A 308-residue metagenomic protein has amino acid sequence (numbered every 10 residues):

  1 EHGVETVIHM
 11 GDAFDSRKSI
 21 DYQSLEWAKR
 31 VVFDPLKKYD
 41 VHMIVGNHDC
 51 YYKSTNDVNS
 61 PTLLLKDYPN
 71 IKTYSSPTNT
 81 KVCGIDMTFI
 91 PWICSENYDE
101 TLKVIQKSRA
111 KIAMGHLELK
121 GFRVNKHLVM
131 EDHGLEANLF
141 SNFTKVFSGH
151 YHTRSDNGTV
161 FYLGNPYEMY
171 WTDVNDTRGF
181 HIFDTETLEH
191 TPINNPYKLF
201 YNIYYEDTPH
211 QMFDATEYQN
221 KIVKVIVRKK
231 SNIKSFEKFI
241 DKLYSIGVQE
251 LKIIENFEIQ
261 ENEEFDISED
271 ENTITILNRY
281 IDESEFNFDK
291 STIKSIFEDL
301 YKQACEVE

Functional and structural regions predicted by a protein language model:
E1-N79, L139-F143: Core catalytic region of metal-dependent phosphoesterases/phosphodiesterases, especially metallo-beta-lactamase-like
H2, T185-E308: Accessory, non-catalytic peripheral segments of nucleic-acid enzymes
E5-T6, D40-V41, D86, A110-K111 (+2 more regions): Residues at the starts of beta-strands that form the adenosine-phosphate
I8, F89, I112-H116, F147 (+1 more regions): Structural motif
G11-D12, G46-N47, H116, G149-H150 (+1 more regions): Active-site glycine-centered loops adjacent to acidic/histidine catalytic or metal-binding residues that shape
A28, D49-N138, P166: Conserved catalytic scaffold of divalent metal-dependent phosphoesterases
F33-K37, V104-S108, A137-N142, A215-Q219 (+1 more regions): Short, conserved loop/helix-junction motifs that constitute active-site signature segments in enzyme catalytic cores
L119-K120, N125-P192: Conserved beta-sheet core of the metallophosphoesterase superfamily
